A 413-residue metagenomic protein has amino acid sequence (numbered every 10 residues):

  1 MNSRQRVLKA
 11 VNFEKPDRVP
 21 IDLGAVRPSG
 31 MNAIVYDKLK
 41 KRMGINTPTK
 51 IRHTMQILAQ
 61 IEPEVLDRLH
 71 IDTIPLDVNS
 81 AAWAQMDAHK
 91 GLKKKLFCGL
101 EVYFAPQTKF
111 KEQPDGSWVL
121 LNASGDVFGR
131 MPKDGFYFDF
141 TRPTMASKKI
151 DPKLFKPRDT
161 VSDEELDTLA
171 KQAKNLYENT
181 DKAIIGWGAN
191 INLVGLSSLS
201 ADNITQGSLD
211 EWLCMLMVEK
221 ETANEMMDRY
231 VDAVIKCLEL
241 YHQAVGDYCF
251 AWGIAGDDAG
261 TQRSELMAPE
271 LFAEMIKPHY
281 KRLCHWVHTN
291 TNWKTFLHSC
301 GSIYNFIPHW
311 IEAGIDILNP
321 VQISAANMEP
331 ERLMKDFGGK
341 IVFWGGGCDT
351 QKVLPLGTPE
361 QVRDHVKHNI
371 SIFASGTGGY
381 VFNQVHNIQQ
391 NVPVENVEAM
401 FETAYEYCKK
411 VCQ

Functional and structural regions predicted by a protein language model:
M1-K40, I45-I51, M131-P132, F140-Q413: Active-site loop segments of alpha/beta catalytic cores
I21, L66, I74, F110 (+3 more regions): Generic structural hydrophobic/aromatic packing signal, biased to beta-strands
Y36-A84: Segments that shape or occlude catalytic/ligand-binding pockets
E64-R68, L100-E101, F110-K111, N175-N179: Short, charge-rich binding segments
P75-K90, G188-L193: Short, glycine/charge-rich beta-strand/loop segments that flank catalytic centers and engage negatively charged groups
H89-G116, G260-Q262, L266-M267, N319-Q322 (+1 more regions): Repeat-unit-sized solenoid/scaffold elements
K93-L169: A gly/proline- and charged-residue-enriched helix-loop-helix capping module
